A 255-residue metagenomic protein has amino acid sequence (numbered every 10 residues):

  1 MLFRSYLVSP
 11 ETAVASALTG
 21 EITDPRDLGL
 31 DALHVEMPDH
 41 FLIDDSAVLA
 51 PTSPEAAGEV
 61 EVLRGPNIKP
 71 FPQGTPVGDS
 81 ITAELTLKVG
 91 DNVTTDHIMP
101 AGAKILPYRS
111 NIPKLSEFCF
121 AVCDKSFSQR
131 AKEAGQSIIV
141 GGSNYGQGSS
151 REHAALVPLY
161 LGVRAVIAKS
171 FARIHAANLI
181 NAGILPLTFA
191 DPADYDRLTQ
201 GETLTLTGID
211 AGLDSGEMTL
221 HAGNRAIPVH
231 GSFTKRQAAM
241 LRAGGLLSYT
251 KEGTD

Functional and structural regions predicted by a protein language model:
M1-D255: Fe-S-dependent hydro-lyases/dehydratases of central metabolism
